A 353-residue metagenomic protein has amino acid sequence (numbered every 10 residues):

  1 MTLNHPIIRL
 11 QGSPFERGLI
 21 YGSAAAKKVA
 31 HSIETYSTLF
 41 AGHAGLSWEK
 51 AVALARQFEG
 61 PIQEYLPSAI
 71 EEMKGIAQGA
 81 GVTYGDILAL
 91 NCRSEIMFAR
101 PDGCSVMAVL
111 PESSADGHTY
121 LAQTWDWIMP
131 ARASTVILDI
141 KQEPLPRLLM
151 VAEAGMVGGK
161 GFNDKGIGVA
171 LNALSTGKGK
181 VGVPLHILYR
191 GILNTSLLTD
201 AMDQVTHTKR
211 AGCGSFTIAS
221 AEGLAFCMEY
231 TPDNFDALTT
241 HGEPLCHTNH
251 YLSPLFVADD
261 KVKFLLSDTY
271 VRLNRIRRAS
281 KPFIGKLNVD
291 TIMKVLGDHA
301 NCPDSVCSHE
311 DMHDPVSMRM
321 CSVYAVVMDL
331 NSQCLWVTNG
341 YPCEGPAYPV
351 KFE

Functional and structural regions predicted by a protein language model:
M1-G103, L193-F235, H241-E353: C-terminus-biased signal that marks the final domain/tail of proteins
C92-I187, D203, V323, L335-V337: Internal mixed beta-strand/loop scaffold within catalytic domains of large alpha/beta enzymes
Q123, K160, R190, R272-R277: Basic side chains
H186-N194: Short histidine-centered catalytic/ligand-binding loop motif
